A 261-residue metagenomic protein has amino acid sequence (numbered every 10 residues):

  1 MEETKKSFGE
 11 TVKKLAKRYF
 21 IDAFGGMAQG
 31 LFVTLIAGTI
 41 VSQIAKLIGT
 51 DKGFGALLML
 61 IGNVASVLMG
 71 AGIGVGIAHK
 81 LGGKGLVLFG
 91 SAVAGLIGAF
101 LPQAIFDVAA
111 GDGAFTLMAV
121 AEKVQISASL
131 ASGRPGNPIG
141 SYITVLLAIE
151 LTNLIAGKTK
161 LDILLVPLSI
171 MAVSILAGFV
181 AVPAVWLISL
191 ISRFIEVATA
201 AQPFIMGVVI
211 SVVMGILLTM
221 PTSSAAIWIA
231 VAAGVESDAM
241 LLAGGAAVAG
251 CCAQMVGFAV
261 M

Functional and structural regions predicted by a protein language model:
E2-M261: Pore-lining transmembrane helices
